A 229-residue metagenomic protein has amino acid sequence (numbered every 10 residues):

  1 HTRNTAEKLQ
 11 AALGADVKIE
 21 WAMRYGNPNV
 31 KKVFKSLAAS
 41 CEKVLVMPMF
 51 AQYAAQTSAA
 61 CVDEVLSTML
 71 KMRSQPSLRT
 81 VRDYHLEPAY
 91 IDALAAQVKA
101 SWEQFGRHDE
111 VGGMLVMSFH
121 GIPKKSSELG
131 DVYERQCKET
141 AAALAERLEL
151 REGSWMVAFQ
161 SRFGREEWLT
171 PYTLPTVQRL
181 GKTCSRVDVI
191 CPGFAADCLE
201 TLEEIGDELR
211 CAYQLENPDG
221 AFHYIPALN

Functional and structural regions predicted by a protein language model:
H1-N229: Active-site-proximal alpha-helix that buttresses catalytic centers in soluble enzyme cores
